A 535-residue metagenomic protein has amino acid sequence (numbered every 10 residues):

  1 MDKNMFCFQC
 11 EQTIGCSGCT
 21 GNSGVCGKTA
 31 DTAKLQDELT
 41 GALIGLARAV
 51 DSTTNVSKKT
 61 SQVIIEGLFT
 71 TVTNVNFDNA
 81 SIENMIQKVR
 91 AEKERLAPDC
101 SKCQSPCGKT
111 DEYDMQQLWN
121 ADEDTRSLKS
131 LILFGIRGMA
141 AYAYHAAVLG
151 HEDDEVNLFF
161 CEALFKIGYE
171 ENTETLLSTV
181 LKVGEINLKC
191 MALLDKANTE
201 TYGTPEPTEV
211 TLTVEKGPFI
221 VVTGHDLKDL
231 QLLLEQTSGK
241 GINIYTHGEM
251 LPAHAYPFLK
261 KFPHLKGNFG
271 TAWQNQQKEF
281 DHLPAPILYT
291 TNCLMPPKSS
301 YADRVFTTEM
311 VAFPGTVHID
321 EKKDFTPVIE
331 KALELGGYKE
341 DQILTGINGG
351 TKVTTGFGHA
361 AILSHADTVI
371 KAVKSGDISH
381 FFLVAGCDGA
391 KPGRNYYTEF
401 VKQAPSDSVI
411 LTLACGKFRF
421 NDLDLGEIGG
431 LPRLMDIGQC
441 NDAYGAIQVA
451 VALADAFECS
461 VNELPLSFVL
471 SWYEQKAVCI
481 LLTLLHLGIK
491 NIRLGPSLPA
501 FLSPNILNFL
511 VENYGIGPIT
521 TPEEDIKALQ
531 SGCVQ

Functional and structural regions predicted by a protein language model:
D2-T32, Q36-D37, G41-G45, K182-Q535: Anaerobic metallocofactor- and corrinoid-dependent redox/one-carbon enzyme cores, especially those from methanogenesis
L43-T201: Electropositive, gly/pro-rich neighborhoods at or near active sites that engage anionic ligands
